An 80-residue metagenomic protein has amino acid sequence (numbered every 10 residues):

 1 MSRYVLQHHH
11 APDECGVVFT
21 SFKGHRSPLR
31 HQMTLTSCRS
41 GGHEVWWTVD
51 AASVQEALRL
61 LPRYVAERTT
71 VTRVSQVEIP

Functional and structural regions predicted by a protein language model:
M1-P80: Conserved, structured core segments of small domains
